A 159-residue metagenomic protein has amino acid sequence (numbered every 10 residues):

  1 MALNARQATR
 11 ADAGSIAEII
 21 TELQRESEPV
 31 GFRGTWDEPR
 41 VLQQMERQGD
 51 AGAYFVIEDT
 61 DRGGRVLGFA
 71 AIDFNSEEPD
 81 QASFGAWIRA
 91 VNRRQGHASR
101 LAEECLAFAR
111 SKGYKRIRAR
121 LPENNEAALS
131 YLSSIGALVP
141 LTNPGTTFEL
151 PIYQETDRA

Functional and structural regions predicted by a protein language model:
L3-E18: A short beta-loop-alpha structural element at the N-terminal edge of CoA-dependent acyl/N-acetyltransferase catalytic
R10, E22, E26-D80, G85 (+2 more regions): Acetyl-CoA-dependent GNAT
S15, S83, W87, A127: Amphipathic alpha-helical recognition patches that constitute DNA-binding helices
G85-R94, P122: A short, internal acetyl-CoA/4′-phosphopantetheine-binding micro-motif in the GNAT/acyltransferase core
Q95, S99, S111, K115 (+1 more regions): Conserved active-site alpha-helix within GNAT-family acetyltransferase domains
I135, L141-A159: C-terminal "cap" of GNAT-fold acetyltransferases
